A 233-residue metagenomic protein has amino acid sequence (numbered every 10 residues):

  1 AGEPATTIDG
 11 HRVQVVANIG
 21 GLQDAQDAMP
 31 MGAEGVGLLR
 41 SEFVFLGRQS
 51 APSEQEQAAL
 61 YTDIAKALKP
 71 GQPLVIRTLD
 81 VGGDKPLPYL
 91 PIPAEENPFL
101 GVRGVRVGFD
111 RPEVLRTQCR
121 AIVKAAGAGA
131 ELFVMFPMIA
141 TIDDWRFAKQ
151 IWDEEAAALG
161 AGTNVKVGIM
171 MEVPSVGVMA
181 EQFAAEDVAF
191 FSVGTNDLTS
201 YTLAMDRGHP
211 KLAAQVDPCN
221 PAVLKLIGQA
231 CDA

Functional and structural regions predicted by a protein language model:
G2-A233: Conserved alpha/beta-domain cores
